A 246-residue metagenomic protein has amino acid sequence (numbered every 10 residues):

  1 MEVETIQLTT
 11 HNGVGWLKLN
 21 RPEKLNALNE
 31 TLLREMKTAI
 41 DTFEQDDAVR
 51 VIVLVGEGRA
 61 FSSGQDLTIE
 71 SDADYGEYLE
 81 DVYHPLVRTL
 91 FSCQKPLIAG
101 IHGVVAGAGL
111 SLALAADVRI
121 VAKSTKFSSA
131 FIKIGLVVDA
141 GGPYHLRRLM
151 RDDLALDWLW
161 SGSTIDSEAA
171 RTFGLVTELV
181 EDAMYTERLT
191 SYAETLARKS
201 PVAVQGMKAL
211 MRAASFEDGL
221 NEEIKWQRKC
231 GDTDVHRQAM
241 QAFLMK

Functional and structural regions predicted by a protein language model:
M1-E57: Conserved CoA-thioester-binding segment of acyl-CoA-metabolizing enzymes
L33, Y83, P143, D152-L156 (+4 more regions): A general structural signal for well-ordered alpha-helical segments in protein cores
R34, A48, G56-T89, V105: Glycine- (often His-adjacent) and acidic-residue-rich active-site loop that binds/positions the CoA thioester
L86-S92, G100, A106-L159, F173 (+1 more regions): CoA-thioester-processing core
I120-T125, V176-N221, D232-D234: C-terminal long alpha-helix characteristic of the crotonase
S163-A169: Acidic, divalent-metal-coordinating active-site segment for phosphoryl/phosphodiester hydrolysis, typified by short
